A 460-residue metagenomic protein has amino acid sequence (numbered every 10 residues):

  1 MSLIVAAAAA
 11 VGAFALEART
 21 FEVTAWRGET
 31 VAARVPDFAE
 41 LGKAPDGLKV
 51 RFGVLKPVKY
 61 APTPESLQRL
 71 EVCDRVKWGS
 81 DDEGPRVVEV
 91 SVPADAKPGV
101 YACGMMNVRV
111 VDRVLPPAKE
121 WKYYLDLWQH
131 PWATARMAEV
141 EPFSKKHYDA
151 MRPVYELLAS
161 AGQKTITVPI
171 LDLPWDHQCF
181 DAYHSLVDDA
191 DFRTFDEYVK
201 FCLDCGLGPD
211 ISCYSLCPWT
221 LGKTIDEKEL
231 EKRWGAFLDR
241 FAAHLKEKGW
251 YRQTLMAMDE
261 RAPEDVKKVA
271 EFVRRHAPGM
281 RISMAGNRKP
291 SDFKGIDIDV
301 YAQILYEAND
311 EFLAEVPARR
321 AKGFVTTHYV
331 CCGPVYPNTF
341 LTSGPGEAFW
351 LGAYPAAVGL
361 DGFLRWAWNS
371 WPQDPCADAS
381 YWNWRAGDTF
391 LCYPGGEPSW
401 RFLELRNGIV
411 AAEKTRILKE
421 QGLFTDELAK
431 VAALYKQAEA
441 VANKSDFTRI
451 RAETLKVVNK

Functional and structural regions predicted by a protein language model:
S2-G12: Bacterial N-terminal signal peptides
F14-D37: Beta-sheet-dominated interaction scaffolds and their linkers
F14-L16, D37-V88: Surface-exposed binding patches on compact interaction domains or structured appendages
V58-D82, G104, V111-M280, A285-G295 (+1 more regions): Aromatic-lined carbohydrate-binding surfaces of glycoside hydrolases
P85, P98-A102: Extracellular Ig-like/FN3 beta-sandwich strand-entry sites
S91-P98: Short, surface-exposed loop/turn segments at beta-strand-coil junctions that are enriched for proline with nearby
G222-D226, W234-R288, L360, P375-K460: Catalytic domains of carbohydrate-active enzymes that cleave complex glycans
D299-W384: Catalytic-core region of carbohydrate-active enzymes that cleave or remodel glycosidic bonds
